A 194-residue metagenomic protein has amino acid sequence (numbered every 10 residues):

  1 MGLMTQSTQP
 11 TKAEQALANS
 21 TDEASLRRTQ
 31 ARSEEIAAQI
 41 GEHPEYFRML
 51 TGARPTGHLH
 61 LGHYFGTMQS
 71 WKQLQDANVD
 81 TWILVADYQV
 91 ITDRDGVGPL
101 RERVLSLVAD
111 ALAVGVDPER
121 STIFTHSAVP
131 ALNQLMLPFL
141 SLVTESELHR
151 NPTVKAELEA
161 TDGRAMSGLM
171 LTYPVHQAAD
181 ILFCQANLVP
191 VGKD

Functional and structural regions predicted by a protein language model:
G2-K193: NTP-dependent nucleotidyl-transfer catalytic core
